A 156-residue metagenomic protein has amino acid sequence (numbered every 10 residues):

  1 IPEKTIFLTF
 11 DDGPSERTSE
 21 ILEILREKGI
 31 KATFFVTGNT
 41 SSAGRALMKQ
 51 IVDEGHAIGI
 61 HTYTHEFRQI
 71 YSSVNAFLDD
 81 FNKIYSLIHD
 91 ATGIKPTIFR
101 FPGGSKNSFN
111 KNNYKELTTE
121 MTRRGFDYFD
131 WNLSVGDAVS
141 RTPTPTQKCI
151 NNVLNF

Functional and structural regions predicted by a protein language model:
I1-F101: Active-site beta->alpha N-cap acidic-glycine motif
S42, H65-F156: Catalytic domains of cell-wall/extracellular-matrix polysaccharide-remodeling enzymes, centered on de-N-acetylation
